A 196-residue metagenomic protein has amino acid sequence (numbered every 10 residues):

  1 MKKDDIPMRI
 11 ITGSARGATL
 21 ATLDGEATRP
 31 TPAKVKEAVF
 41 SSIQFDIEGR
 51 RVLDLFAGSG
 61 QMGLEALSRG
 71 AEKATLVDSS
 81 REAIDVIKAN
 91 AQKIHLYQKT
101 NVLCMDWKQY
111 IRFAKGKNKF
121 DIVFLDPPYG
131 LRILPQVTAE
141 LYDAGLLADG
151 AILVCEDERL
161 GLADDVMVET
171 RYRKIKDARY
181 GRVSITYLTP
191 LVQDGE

Functional and structural regions predicted by a protein language model:
M1-E196: Class I S-adenosyl-L-methionine-dependent methyltransferase catalytic core
